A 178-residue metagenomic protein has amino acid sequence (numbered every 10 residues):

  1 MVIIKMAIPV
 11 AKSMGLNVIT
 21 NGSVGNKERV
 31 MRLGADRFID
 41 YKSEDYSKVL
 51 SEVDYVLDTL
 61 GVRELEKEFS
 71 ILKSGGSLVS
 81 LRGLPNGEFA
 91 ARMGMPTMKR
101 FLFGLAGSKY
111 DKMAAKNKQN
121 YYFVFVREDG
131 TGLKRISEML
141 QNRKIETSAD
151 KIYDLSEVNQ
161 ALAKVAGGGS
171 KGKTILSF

Functional and structural regions predicted by a protein language model:
M1-F178: Terminal helix/beta-alpha structural elements that buttress the NAD(P)+-binding lobe
